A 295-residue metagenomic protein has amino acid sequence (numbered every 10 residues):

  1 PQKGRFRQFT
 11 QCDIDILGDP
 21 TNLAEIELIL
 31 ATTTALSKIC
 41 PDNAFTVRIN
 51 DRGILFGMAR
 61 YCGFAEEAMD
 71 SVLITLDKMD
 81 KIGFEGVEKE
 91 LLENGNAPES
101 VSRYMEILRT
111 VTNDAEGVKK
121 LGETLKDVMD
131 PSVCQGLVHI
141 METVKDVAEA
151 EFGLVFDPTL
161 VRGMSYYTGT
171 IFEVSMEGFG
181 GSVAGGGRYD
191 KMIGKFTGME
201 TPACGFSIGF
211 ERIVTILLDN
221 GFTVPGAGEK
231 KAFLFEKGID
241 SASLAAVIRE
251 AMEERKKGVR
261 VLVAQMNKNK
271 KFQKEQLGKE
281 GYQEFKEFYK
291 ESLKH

Functional and structural regions predicted by a protein language model:
P1-D42, G53, E90-H295: Positively charged, Gly/Ser-enriched RNA/tRNA-binding surfaces
C40-V47, E66-D70: Short secondary-structure capping/junction motifs at helix and strand boundaries
F45, A59, I74-D77, A203: Short, flexible active-site loop motifs that bind/organize anionic cofactors or intermediates
T46-G57: Glycine-rich, mobile lid/loop segments that gate access to catalytic sites or pores
D51, D80-G83, N113-D114: Short, solvent-exposed helix-helix connector turns and helix-capping sites enriched in acidic/polar residues
G63-L92, M176: Acidic, His- and aromatic-enriched active-site or binding-groove loops in soluble protein domains that engage sugars
